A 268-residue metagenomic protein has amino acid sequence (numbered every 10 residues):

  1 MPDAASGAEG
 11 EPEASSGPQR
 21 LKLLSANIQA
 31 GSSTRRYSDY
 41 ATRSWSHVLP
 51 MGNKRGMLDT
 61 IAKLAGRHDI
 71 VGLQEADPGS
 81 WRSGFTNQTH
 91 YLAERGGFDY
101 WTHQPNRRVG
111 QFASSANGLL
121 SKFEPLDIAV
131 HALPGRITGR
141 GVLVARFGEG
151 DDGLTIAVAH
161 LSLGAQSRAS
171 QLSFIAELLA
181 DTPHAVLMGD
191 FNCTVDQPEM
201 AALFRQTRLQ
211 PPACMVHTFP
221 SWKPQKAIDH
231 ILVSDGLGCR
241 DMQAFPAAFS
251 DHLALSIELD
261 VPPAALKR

Functional and structural regions predicted by a protein language model:
M1-R95, R108-G110, P263-R268: N-terminal, active-site-proximal structural segment of metallo-dependent hydrolase catalytic domains
A14-L24, S32, S121-L126, G139-V158 (+1 more regions): Beta-strand-turn-beta hairpins that frame and shape the catalytic cleft of phosphate-ester-processing enzymes
K22-I28, L58-S83, A145, T155-A159 (+4 more regions): Active-site beta-strand/loop signature of hydrolases that rely on acidic residues for catalysis
I28-G31, P78-G79, R108-V109, F123-L126 (+4 more regions): Short, solvent-exposed loop/turn segments at secondary-structure junctions
S80-F85, D99-L119, T138, N192-S256: Active site of divalent-metal-dependent phosphoester/diester hydrolases
Q104-P105, H131, A157-L161: Transmembrane beta-strand segments that form the barrel wall of outer-membrane beta-barrel proteins
Q166-E177: Alpha-helical scaffold elements lining the catalytic groove of polysaccharide deacetylases
